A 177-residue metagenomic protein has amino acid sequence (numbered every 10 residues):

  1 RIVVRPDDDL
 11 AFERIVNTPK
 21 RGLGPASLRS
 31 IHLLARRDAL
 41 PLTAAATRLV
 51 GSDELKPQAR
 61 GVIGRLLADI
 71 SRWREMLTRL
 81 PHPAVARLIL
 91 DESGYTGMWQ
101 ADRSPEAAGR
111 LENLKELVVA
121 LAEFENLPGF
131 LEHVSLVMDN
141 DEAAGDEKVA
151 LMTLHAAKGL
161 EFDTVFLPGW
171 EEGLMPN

Functional and structural regions predicted by a protein language model:
I2-N177: Conserved helicase C-terminal RecA-like lobe
